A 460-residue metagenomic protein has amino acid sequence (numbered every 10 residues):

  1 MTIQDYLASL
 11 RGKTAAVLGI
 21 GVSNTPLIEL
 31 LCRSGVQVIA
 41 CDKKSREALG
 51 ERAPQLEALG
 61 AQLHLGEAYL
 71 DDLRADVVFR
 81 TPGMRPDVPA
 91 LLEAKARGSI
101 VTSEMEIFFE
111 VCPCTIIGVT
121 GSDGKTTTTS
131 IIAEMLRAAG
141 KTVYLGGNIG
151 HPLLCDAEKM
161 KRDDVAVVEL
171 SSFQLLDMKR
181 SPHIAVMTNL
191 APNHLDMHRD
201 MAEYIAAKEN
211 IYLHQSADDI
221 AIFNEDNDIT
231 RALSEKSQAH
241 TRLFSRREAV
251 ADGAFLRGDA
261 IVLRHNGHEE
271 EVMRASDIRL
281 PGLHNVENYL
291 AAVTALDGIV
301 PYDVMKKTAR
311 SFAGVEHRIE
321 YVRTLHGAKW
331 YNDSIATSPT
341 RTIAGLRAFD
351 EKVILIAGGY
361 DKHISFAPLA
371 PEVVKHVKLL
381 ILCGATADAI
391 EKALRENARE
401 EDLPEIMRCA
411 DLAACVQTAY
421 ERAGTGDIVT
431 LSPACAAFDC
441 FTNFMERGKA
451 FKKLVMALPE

Functional and structural regions predicted by a protein language model:
M1-S103, I107: N-terminal leader/targeting and accessory segments in enzymes
I3-T14, N24-S34, T142, M273-K378: Nucleotide phosphate-binding/pyrophosphate-handling subdomain across enzymes that bind or process nucleotide phosphates
L31, V78, V119, N148 (+12 more regions): Residue-level signal for inorganic ion chemistry
Q37-D42, Y144-L145, V167, L243 (+1 more regions): Short beta-strand "acidic-cap" motif of Rossmann-like dinucleotide-binding folds
Q37-K44, A221-E225, I356-A357, H376-A385: Short internal beta-strands
D42-K43, H64-E67, T102-E106, Q238-L256 (+4 more regions): Beta-strand->loop->alpha-helix junctions that form or flank phosphate-binding loops in nucleotide-handling enzymes
R52-P54, L369-D427: C-terminal helical cap/extension that packs against the catalytic core of soluble nucleotide-cofactor enzymes
D71-L73, P82-E225, I229-H240, E421 (+1 more regions): Phosphate-binding loop of NTP-binding sites
